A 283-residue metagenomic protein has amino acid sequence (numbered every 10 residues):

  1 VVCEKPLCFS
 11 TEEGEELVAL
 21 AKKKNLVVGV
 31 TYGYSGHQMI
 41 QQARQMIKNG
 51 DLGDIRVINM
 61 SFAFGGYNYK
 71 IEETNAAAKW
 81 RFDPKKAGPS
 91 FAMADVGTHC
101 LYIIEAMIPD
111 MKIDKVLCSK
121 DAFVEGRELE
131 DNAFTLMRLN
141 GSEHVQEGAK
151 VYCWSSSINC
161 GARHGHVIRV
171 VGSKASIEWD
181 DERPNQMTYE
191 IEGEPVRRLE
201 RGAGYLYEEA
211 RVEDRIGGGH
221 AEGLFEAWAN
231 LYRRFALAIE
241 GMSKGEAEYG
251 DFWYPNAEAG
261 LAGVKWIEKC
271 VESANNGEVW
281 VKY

Functional and structural regions predicted by a protein language model:
V1-S35, G50: Beta-strand-loop-alpha-helix segment that lines the small-molecule cofactor/substrate pocket of alpha/beta enzymes
L17, A43, K269-C270: Aromatic/hydrophobic pocket-lining residues that form π-stacking "cages" and hydrophobic walls in ligand
L26-V27, Y34-E128, M187, G277: Predominantly a Rossmann-like dinucleotide-binding segment in NAD(P)-dependent oxidoreductases
G33, R81, L139-Q146, K174-Y254 (+1 more regions): C-terminal glycine/acidic-rich active-site capping loop/insertion
A94, H99-E105, P109-N185: Glycine-rich, aromatic-lined ligand/substrate-binding cores of catalytic and carbohydrate-binding domains
A257, L261, N275-Y283: C-terminal lid/capping helical subdomain adjacent to the catalytic/cofactor pocket in oxidative enzymes
W266-N276: Short arginine-rich
